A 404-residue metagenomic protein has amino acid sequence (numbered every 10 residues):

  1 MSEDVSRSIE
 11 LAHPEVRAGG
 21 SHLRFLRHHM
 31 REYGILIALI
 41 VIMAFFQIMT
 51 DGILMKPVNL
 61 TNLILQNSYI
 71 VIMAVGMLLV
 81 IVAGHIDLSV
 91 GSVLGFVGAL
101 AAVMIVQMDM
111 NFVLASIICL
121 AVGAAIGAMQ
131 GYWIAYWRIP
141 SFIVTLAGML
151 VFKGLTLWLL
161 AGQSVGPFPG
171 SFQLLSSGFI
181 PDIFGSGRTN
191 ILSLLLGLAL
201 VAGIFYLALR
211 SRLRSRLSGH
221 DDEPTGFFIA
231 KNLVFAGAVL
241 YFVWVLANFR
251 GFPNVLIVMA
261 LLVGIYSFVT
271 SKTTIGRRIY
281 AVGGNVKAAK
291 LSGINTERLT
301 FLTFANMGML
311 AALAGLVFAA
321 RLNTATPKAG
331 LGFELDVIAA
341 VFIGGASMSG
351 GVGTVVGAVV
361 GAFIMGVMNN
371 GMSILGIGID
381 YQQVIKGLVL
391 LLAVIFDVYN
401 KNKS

Functional and structural regions predicted by a protein language model:
S2-A44, S164, V201-L233, V239-L240 (+2 more regions): Cytosolic-side transmembrane-helix boundaries in multi-pass membrane proteins
M43-M108, Y132-F142, L157, T270 (+3 more regions): Single transmembrane alpha-helix segments in multi-pass membrane proteins
D51-N62, L157, A161, V243-L256 (+4 more regions): Inter-helical junctions in multi-pass inner-membrane proteins, predominant in energy-converting antiporter-like
Q66, S141, G170-S171, G187-L198 (+4 more regions): Loop-to-transmembrane alpha-helix initiation sites
D109-L150, V360-G361, M365: Alpha-helical transmembrane segments within multi-pass membrane transporters and channels
F152-T270, P327: Transmembrane helix-bundle core of multi-pass membrane transporters and related energy-transducing complexes
A208-E223, G264-F304: Membrane-helix/interface signature in polytopic inner-membrane proteins
F304-V317, R321-G387: Transmembrane alpha-helical segments in multi-pass inner-membrane proteins
